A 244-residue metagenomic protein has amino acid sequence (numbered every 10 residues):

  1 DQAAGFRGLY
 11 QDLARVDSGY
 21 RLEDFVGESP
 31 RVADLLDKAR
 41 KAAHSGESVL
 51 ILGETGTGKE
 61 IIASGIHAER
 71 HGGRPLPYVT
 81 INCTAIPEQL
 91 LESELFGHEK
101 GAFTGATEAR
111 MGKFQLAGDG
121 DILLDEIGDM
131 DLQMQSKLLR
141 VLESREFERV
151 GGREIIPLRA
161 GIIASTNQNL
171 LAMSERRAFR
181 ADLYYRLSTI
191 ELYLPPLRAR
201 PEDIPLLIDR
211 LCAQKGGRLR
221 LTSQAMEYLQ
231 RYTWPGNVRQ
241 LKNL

Functional and structural regions predicted by a protein language model:
D1-E54: Flexible nucleotide-interacting loop at or near the entrance of a catalytic core
Q11, L142, E175-A178: Sensory-domain boundary/capping and coupling elements
L22, E28-A33, I66, G72-L76 (+2 more regions): Nucleotide-binding/hydrolysis machinery
D24, K38-G105, Q115-D131, P196-P201 (+1 more regions): Conserved post-Walker A coupling segment in P-loop NTPases
K38, E69, H98, K137 (+2 more regions): Conserved helical "switch/dimer-interface" subregion of ABC/ABC-like ATPase nucleotide-binding domains
C83, S93, G97, R140 (+3 more regions): Conserved adenine-binding aromatic site and its adjacent loop/helix in ATP-hydrolyzing domains
G101-E108, S144-R149, A172-M173: Short gly/ser/thr-rich secondary-structure transition/capping motifs
A109-L123, D131-K137, E148-N167, F179-S188: AAA+/SF3 P-loop NTPase mechanochemical coupling elements
